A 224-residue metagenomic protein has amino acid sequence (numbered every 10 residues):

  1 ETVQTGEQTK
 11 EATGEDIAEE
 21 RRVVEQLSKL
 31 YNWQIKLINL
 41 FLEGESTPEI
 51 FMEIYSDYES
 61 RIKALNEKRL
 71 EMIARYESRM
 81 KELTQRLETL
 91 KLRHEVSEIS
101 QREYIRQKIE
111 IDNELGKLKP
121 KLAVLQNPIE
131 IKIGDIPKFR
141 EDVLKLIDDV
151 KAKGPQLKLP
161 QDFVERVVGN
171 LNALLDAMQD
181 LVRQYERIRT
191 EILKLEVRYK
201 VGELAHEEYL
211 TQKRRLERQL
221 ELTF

Functional and structural regions predicted by a protein language model:
E1-F224: Acidic, Ser/Pro/Thr-rich low-complexity regulatory regions and the short amphipathic helical interaction modules they
